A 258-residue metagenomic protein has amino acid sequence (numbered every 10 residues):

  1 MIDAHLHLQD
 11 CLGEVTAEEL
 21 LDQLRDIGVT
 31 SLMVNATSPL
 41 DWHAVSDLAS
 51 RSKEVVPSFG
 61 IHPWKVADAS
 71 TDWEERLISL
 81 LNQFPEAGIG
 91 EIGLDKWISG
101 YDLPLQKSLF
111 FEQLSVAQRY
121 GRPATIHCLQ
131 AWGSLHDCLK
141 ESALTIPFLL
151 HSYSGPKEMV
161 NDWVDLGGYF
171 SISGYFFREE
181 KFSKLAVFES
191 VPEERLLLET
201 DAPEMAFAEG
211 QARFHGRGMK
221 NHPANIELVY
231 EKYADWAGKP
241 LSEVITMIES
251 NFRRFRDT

Functional and structural regions predicted by a protein language model:
M1-T258: Mid-domain alpha/beta scaffold segments of enzyme catalytic cores
